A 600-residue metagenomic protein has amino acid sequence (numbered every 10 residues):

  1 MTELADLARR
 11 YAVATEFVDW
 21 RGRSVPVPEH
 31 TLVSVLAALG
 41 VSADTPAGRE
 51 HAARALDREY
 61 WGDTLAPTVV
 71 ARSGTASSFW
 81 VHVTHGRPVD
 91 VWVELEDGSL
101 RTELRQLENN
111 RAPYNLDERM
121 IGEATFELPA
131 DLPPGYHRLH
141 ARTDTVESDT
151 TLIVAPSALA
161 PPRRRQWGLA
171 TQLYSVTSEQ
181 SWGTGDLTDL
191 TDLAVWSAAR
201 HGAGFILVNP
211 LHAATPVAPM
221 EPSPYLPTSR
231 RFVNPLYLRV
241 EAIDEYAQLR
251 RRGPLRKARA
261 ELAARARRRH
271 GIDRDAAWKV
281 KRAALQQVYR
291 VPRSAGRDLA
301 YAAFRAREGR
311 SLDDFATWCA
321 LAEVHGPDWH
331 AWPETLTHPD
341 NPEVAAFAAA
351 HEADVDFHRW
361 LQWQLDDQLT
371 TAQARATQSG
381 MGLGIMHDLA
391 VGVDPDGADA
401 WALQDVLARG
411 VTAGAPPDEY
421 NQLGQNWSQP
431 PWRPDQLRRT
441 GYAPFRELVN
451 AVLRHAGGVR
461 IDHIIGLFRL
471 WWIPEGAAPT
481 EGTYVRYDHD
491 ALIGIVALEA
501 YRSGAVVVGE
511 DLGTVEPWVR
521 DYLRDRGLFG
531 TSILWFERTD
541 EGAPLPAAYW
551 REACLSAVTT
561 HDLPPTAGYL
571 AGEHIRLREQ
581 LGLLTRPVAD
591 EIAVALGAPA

Functional and structural regions predicted by a protein language model:
M1-E59: Long, contiguous interaction/targeting segments characteristic of exported/extracellular or secretory-pathway proteins
A8, S197-A198, A376, A500 (+1 more regions): A generic structural signal for well-ordered alpha-helical segments
A14, A203-G204, G382-G384, G458 (+2 more regions): Residue-level detector of anion-binding/catalytic polar loops
A38-A141, V154-L403: Acidic/aromatic-lined carbohydrate-recognition and catalytic surfaces of CAZymes acting on diverse glycans
D144-D149: Short acidic/polar inter-strand loop motif in beta-rich domains
V217-D366, G392-A600: Alpha-amylase-like alpha-glycosidases and glucanotransferases acting on alpha-linked glucans and related
